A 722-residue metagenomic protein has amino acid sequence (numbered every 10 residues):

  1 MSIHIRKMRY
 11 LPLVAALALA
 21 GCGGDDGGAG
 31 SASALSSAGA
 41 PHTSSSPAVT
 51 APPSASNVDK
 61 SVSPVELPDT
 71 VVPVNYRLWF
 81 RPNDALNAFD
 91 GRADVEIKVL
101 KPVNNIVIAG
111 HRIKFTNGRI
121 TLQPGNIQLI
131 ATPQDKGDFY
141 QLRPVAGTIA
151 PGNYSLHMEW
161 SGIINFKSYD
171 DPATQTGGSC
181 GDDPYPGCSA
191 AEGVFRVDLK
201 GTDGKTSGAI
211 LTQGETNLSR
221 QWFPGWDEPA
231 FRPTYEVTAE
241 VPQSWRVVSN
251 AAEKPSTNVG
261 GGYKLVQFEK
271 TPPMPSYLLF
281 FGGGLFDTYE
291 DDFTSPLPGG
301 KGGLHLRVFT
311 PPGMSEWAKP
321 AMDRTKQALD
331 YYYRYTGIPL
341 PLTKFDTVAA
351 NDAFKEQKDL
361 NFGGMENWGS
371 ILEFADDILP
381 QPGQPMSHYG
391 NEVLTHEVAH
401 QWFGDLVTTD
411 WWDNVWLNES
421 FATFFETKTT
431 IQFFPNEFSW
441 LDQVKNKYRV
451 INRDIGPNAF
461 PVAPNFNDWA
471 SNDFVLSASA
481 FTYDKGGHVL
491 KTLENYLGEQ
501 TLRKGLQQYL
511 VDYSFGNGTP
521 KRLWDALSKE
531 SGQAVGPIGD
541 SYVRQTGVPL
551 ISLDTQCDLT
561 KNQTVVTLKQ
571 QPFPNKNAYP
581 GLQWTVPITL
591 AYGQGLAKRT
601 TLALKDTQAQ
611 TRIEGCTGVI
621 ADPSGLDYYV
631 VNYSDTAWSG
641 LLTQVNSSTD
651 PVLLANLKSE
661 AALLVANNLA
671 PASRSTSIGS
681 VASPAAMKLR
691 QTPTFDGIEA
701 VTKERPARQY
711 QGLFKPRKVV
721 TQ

Functional and structural regions predicted by a protein language model:
S2-D26: Gram-negative bacterial Sec-dependent N-terminal signal peptides
L17-T50: Bacterial Sec-dependent N-terminal signal peptides
C22, H42, P47-T343, T347 (+16 more regions): Acidic/His-enriched low-complexity segments
A29-A34, F115, F268, G300-K301 (+3 more regions): Hydrophobic alpha-helical and helix-loop surface patches within well-folded domains that function as non-catalytic
D59-S61, W79, G313-E316, D410 (+6 more regions): A ubiquitous short alpha-helical element
P73, Y235, E419, G487 (+5 more regions): Non-catalytic, well-ordered alpha-helical scaffold segments
D84-L86, E228, D468, S479-Y483 (+2 more regions): Structural motif
Y448, K561, V565-T567, A578-P580 (+2 more regions): Long, ordered, helix-rich scaffold segments
